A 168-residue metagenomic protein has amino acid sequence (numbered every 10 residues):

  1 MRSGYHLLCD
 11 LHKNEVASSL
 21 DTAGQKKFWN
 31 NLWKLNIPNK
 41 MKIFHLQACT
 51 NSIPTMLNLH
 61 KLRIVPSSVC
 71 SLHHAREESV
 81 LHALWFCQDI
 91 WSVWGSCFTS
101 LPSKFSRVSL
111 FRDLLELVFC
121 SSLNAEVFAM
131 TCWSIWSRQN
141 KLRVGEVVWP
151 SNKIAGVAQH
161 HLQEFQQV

Functional and structural regions predicted by a protein language model:
M1-V168: A helix-boundary/hinge signal
